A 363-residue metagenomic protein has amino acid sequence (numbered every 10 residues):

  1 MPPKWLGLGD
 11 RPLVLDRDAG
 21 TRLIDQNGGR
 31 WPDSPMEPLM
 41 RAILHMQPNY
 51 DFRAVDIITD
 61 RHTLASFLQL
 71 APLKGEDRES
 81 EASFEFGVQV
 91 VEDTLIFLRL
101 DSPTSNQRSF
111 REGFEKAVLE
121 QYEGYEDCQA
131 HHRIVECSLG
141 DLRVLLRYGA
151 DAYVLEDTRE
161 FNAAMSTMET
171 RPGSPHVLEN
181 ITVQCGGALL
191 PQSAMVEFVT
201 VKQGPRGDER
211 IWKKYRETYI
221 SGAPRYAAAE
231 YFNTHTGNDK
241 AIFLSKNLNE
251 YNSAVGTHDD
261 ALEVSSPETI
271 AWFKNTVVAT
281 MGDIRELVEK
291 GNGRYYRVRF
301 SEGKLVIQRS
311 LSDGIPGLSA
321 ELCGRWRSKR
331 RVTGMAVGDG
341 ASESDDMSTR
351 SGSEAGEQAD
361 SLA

Functional and structural regions predicted by a protein language model:
M1-I134, M347-S348, D360-A363: An acidic, glycine-rich, mixed-charge low-complexity segment common to nucleic-acid enzymes
P2, L8, N252-A363: Long, compositionally biased intrinsically disordered regions
R11, R17, R22, R30 (+22 more regions): Arginine residue identity/basic-tract feature
S66-P72, S80-P267, V278: Active-site-proximal segments of catalytic enzyme domains that coordinate small-molecule cofactors or metal ions
